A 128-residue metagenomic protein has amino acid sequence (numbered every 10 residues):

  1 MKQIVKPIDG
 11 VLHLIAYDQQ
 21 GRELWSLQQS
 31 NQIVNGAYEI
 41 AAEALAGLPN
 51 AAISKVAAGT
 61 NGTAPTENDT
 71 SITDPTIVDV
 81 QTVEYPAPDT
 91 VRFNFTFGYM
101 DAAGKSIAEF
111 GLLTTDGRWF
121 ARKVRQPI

Functional and structural regions predicted by a protein language model:
M1-I107, T115-I128: Small cysteine-rich, disulfide-bonded extracellular modules of the LU/uPAR three-finger superfamily and closely related
